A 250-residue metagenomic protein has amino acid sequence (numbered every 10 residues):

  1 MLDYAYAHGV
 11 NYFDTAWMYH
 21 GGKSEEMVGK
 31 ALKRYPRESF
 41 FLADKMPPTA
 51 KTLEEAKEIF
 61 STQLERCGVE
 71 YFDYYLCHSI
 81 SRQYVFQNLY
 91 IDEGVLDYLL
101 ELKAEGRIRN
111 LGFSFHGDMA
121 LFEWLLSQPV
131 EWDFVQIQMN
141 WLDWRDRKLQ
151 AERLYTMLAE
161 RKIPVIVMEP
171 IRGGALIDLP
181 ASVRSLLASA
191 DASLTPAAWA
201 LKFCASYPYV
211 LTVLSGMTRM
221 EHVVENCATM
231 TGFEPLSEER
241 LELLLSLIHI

Functional and structural regions predicted by a protein language model:
M1-F40, E70, Y98, A104: N-terminal binding-site loop/beta-alpha segment at the start of enzyme catalytic domains that lines or forms
D3, A7, A50-I171, D178-S185 (+2 more regions): Glycine/proline-rich, positively charged, aromatic-decorated active-site loop/lid region on the catalytic face
Y6, V10-N11, K30, E101 (+1 more regions): Structured C-terminal cap/extension of enzyme domains
Y12-Y19, R109-F113, Q136, T212-L214: Short catalytic-loop micro-motif centered on adjacent basic/acidic residues
D14-T15, D44, V167: Hydrophobic residues in well-ordered beta-strands that form the structural core
Y19, K23, P48, H116-G117 (+1 more regions): Short beta->alpha linker loops
S24-V28, D118-E123, V223: Short, well-ordered alpha-helical microsegments
G29-S39, L126-V135, C227-F233: Short, electropositive alpha-helical surface patch
